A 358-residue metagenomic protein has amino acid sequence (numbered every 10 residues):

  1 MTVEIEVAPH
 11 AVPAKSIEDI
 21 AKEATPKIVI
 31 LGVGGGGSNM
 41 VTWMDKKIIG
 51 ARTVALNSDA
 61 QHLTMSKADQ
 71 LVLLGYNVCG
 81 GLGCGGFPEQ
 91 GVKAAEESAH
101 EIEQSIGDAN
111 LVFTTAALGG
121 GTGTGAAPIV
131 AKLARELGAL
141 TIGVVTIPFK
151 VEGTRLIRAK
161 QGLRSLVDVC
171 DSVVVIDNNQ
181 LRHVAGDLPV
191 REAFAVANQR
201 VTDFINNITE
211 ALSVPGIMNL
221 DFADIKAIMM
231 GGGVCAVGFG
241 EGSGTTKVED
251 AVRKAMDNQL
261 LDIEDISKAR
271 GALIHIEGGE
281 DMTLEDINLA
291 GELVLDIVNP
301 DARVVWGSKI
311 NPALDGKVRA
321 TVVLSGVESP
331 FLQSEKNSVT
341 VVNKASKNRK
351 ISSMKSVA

Functional and structural regions predicted by a protein language model:
M1-A358: Tubulin/FtsZ superfamily GTPase core signature
